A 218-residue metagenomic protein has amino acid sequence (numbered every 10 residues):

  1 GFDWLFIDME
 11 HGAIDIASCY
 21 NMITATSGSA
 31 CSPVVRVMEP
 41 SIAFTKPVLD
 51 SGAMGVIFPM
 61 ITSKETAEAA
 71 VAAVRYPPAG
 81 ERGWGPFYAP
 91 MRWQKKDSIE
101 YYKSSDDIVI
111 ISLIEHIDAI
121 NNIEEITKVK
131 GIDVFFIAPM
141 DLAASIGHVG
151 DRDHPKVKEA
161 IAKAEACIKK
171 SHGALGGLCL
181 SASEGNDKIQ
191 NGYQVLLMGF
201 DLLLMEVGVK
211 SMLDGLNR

Functional and structural regions predicted by a protein language model:
G1-W4, D50-G55, R75-Y76, V129-V134 (+1 more regions): Glycine-enriched alpha-helix->loop->beta-strand junction motifs that scaffold or abut catalytic
F2-N21, I137-D153: Glycine-rich, proline-tolerant flexible connector loops at the mouths of alpha/beta enzymes
L5-I7, P33-V37, V56-F58, I110-E115 (+4 more regions): Hydrophobic faces of well-ordered beta-strands that scaffold small-molecule active sites in alpha/beta enzyme cores
D8, V56, A70, I126 (+3 more regions): Conserved, mostly hydrophobic/aromatic
I14-I42, K46-D50, A72-G80, Y102-S105 (+2 more regions): Alpha-helix-loop-beta-strand connector modules within alpha/beta enzyme cores
S41, R82-W93, I108, I114-D118 (+2 more regions): C-terminal alpha-helical cap/extension of soluble enzyme domains
A43, F58-K130, A144: Conserved anion-binding
G55-A69, R82, F135-A144, Y193-M212: Glycine-rich phosphate-binding active-site loops on the catalytic face of alpha/beta enzymes
